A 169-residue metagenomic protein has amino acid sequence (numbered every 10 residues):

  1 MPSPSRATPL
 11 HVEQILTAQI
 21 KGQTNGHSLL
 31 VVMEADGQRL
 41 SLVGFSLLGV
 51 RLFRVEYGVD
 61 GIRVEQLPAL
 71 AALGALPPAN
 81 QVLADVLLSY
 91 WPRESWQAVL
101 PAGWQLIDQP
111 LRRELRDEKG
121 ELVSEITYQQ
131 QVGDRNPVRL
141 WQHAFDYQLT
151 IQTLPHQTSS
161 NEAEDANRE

Functional and structural regions predicted by a protein language model:
M1, T24, D36-Q38, A71 (+2 more regions): Short amphipathic alpha-helical surface micro-motifs
M1-L29, A71, A163-E169: N-terminal leader/targeting segments and the immediate start of mature chains
S3-P9, G22-T24, M33, S46 (+3 more regions): Sterically constrained small-residue positions within well-ordered secondary structures of folded domains
I15-G22, H27-V50, Y57-D60: N-terminal beta-strand/beta-hairpin edge segment
L16-T17, R63-Q66, L73-E169: Mature, soluble, non-transmembrane domains
H27-L29, R51-F53, S124, Y147-L149: Short beta-strand segments
E34, L47, A71-A79: Alpha-helix N-cap/loop-to-helix boundary motif
V50-G74: Structured, soluble extracytoplasmic/luminal domains of envelope-associated proteins
